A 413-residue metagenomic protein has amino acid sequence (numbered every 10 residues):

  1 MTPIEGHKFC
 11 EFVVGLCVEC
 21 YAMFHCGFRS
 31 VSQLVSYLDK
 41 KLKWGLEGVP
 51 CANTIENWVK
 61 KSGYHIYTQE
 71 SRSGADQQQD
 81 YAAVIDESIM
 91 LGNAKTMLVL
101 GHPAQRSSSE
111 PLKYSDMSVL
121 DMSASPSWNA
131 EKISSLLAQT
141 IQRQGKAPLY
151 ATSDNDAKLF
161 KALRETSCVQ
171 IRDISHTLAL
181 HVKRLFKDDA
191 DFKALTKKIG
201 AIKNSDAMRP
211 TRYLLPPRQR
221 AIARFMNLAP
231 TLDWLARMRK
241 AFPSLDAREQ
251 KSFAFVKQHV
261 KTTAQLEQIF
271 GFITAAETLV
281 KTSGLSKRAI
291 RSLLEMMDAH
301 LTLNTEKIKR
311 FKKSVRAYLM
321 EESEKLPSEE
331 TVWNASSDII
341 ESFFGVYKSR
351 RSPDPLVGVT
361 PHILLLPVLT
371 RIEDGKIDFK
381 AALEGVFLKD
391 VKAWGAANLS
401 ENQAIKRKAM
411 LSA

Functional and structural regions predicted by a protein language model:
M1-E70, K376-A413: Charged, often Cys/His-bearing segments associated with DNA-binding zinc-finger transcription factors
I4-F9, E19, F28, K40-A151 (+6 more regions): RNase H-like nuclease fold core
F9-E19, I89-K95, A138, Q268 (+2 more regions): Short, mixed-charge, low-aromatic patches
G15, L120-D121, T331: Short coil/turn segments at secondary-structure junctions
Y67-G74, D189-K193, P355, V359 (+1 more regions): Structured alpha-helical bundle/scaffold domains in large eukaryotic membrane-trafficking regulators
S153-E165, L178, G200-A413: Acidic/histidine-rich catalytic cores and adjacent linkers of DNA breakage/strand-transfer/modification proteins
V182, D188-I202: A catalytic-pocket lid/entrance helix-loop region that shapes and gates access to the active site across common
